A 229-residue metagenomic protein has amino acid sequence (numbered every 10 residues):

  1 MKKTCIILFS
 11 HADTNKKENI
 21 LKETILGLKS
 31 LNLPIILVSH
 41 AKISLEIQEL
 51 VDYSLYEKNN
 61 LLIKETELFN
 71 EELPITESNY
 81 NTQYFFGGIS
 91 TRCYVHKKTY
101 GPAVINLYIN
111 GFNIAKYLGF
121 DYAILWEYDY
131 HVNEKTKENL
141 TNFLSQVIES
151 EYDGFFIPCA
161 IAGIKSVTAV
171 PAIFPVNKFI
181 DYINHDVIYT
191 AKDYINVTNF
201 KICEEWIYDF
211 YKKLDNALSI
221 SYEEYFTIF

Functional and structural regions predicted by a protein language model:
K3-T4, L28-I36: Short loop->beta transition adjacent to catalytic acidic/histidine clusters or analogous donor-positioning motifs
T4-K16, H40: A conserved hydrophobic helix/loop-capping motif in glycosyltransferases and polysaccharide synthases
T14-K29: Short, well-formed alpha-helical segments that are part of the catalytic scaffolds of diverse glycosyltransferases
N15-E18, K42-E49, E138-N139: Short, charged/polar "capping" segments at the starts of alpha-helices and the immediately preceding loops
L21, E134-S145, F179: Short alpha-helix within the catalytic core of nucleotide-sugar-dependent glycosyltransferases
H40-L118: Active-site-proximal specificity loops/subdomain of glycosyltransferases
F120-H131: Short beta-strand-to-loop acidic/aromatic patch adjacent to the donor-nucleotide binding site
V132-K135, S150-P158, V167-F229: Catalytic core and acceptor-binding pocket of nucleotide-sugar-dependent glycosyltransferases
